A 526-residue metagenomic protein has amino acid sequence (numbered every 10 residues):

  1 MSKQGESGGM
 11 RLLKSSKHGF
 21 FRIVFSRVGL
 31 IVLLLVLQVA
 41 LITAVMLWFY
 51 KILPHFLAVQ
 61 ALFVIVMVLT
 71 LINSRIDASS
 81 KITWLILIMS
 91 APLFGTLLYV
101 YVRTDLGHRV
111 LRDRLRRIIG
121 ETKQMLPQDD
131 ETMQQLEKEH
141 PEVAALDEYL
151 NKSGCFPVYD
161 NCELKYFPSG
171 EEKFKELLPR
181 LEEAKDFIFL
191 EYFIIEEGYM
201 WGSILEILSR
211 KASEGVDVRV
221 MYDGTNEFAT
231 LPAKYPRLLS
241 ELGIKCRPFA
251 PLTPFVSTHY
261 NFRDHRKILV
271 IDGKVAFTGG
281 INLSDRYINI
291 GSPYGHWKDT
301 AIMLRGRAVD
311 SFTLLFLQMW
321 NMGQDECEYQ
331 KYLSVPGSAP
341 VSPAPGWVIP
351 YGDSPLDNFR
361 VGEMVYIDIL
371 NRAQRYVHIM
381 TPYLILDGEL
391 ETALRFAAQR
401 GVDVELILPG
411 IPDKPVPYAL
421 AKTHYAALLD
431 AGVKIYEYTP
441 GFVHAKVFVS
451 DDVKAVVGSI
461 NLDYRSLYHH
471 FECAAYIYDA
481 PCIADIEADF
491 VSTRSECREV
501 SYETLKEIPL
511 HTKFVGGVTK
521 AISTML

Functional and structural regions predicted by a protein language model:
S2-M364, D368, R372, P412 (+5 more regions): N-terminal localization/anchoring segments of enzymes in phospholipid and broader phosphate metabolism
F193, P382-Y383, P417: Glycine- and other small-residue-rich loops at beta-strand/loop junctions that grip anionic moieties
A373, Y383-E405, P409, K414: Helical hairpin unit composed of two closely spaced alpha helices linked by a short loop
M380-T381, Y438, V457-G458: Thr-Gly-centered strand-to-loop micro-motif
T392, Y418-K422: Short glycine/threonine-rich loop-to-helix capping motif typified by GTGT followed within a few residues by an Asp-Pro
K434: Surface segments flanking catalytic/ligand-binding clefts of nucleic-acid enzymes
K446: Catalytic-core elements of nucleic-acid end-processing and repair enzymes
